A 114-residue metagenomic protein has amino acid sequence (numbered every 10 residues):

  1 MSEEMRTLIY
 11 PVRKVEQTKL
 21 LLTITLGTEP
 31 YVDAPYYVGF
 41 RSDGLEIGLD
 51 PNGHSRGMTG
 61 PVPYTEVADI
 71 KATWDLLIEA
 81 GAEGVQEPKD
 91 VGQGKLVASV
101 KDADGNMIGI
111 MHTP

Functional and structural regions predicted by a protein language model:
M1-K19, E46, P61-P63, P114: N-terminal beta-strand motif that seeds the catalytic metal site of vicinal oxygen chelate
T18-T23, L77, G105: Conserved active-site tyrosine of GNAT-family acetyltransferases
L26-V32, E83-E87: Short secondary-structure junctions
T28-P61, M107-H112: Conserved short beta-strand elements that form part of the metal-binding/catalytic scaffold of enzyme active sites
P35, G57-M58, A68, V91-K95: Residues at secondary-structure transition points
P63-A82, Q86-K89: Mid-chain, well-packed structural core segment of small domains
A80-P114: Vicinal oxygen chelate
